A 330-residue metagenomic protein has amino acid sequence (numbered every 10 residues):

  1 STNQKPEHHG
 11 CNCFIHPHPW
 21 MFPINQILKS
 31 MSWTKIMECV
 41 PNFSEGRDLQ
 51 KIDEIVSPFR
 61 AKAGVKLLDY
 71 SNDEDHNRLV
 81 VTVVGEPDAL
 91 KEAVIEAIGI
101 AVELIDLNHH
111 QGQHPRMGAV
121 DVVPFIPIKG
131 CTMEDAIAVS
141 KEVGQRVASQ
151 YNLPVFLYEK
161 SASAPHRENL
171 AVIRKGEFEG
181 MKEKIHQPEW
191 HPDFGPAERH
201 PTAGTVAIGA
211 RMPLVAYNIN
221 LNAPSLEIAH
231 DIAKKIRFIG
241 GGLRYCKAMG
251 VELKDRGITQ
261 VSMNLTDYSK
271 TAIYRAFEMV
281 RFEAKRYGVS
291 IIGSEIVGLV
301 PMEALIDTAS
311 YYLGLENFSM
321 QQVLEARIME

Functional and structural regions predicted by a protein language model:
T2-H9: Extreme N-terminal basic, low-complexity initiation segments that serve as generic localization/processing leaders
Q4, W20, Q26-K29: Charged/polar low-complexity intrinsically disordered segments
H9-G10, P17-P19: Short hydrophobic alpha-helical segments enriched in small aliphatic residues
H9-N12, Q26: Composition-driven detection of intrinsically disordered, low-complexity segments
S32-E330: Long, contiguous binding/interaction regions
